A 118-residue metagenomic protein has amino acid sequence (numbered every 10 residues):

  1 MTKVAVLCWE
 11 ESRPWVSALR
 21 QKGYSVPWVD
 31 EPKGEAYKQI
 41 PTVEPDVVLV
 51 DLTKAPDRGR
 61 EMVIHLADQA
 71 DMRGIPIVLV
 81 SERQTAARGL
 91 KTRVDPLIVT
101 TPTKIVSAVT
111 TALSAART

Functional and structural regions predicted by a protein language model:
V6-E11, E31, V50-K54, V80-R83: Structural motif
W9-V29: Two-component/phosphorelay signaling modules centered on CheY-like receiver
P14-S17, R58-E61, L79-T110: Alpha4 helix (beta4-alpha4-beta5 surface) of REC/receiver domains from two-component response regulators
Y24-T42, T101: A short, well-structured beta->alpha microelement
K33-A36, L49-A70: Conserved phosphotransfer microenvironments
T42-V48: Short acidic/histidine-rich motifs immediately flanking catalytic phosphotransfer sites in two-component signaling
D71-V78: His-Asp phosphorelay/catalytic-motif detector in bacterial-type signaling
T110-T118: The C-terminal output helix
